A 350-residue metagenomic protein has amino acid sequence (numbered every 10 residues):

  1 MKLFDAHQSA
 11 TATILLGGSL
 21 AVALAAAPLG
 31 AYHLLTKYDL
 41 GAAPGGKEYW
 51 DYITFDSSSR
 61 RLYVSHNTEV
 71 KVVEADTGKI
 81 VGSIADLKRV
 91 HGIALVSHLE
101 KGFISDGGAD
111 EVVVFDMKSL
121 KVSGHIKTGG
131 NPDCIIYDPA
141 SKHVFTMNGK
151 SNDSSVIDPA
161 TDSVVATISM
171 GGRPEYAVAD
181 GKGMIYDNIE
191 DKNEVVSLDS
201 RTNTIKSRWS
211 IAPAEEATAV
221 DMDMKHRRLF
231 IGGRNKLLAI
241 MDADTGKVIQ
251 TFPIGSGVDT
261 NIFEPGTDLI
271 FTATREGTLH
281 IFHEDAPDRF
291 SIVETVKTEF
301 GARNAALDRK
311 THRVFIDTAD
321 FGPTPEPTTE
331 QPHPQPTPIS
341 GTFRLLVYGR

Functional and structural regions predicted by a protein language model:
M1-Q8: N-terminal secretory signal peptides that target proteins for export/translocation
K2, L20, I240-D242: Alpha-helix initiation/capping motif
T11-A23: Bacterial N-terminal signal peptides
A25-R350: Predominantly soluble domains enriched in secretory-pathway, periplasmic, or organellar proteins
